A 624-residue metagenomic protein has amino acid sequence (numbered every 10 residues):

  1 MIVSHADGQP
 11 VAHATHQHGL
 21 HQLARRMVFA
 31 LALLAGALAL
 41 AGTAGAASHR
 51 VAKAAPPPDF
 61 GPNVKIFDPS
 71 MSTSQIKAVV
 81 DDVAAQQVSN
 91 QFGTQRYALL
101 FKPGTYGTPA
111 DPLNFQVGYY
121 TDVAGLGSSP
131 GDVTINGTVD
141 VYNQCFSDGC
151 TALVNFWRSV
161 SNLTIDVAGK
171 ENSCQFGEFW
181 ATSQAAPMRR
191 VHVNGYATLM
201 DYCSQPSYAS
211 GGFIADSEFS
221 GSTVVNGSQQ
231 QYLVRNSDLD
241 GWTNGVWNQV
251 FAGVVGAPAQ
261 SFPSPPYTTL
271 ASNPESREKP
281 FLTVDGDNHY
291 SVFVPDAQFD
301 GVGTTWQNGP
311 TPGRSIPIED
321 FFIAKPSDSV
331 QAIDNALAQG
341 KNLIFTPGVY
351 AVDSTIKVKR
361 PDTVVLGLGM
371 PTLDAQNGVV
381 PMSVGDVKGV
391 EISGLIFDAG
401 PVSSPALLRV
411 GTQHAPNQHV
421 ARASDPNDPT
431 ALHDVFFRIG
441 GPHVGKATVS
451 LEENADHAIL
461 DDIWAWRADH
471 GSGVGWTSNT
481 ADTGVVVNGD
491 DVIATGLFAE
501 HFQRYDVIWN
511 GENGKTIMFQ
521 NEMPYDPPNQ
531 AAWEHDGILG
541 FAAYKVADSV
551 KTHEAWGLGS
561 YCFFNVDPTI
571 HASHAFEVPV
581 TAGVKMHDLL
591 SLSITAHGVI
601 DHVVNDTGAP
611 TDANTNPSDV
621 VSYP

Functional and structural regions predicted by a protein language model:
M1-A24: N-terminal secretory signal peptides that target proteins for export/translocation
G8, G19, G36, G42-G45: Residue-identity detector for glycine
H13, A41-R50: Signal peptide processing junction and immediate N-terminal pro/mature segment of secreted/exported proteins
V28-A39: Bacterial N-terminal signal peptides
A47-P624: Extracellular/periplasmic carbohydrate-active domains that bind, remodel, or depolymerize complex polysaccharides
